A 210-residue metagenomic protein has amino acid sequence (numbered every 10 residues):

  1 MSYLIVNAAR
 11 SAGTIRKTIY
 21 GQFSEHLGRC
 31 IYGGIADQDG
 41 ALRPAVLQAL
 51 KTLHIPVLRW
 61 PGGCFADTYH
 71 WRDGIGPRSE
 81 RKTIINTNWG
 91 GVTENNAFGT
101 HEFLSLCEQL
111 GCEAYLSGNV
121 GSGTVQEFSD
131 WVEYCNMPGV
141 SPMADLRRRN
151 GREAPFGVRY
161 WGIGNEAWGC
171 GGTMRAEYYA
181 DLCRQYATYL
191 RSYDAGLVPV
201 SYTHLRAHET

Functional and structural regions predicted by a protein language model:
M1-Q48: Mature N-terminal, pre-catalytic/accessory segment of carbohydrate-active enzymes
Y20, L58-W60, A114-L116, R159-I163 (+1 more regions): Hydrophobic faces of well-ordered beta-strands that scaffold small-molecule active sites in alpha/beta enzyme cores
H26, R59-Y69, G118-S122, L205: Short, solvent-exposed turn/loop segments enriched in Gly/Ser/Thr/Pro and often Arg
Y32-D37, T83-N96, L116-S122, G164-A180: The substrate-binding groove and active-site-proximal loops of carbohydrate-active enzymes, especially glycoside
L42-C64: Catalytic domains of carbohydrate-active enzymes, especially glycoside hydrolases
A49, L53-I55, F103, T124-V158 (+2 more regions): An active-site-proximal structural segment forming one wall of the substrate-binding cleft that immediately precedes
A66-T100, M143-A167: Aromatic- and acidic-residue-enriched carbohydrate-binding clefts of CAZyme catalytic domains
T203-T210: Conserved small/polar residues in nucleotide/adenosyl-binding loops
